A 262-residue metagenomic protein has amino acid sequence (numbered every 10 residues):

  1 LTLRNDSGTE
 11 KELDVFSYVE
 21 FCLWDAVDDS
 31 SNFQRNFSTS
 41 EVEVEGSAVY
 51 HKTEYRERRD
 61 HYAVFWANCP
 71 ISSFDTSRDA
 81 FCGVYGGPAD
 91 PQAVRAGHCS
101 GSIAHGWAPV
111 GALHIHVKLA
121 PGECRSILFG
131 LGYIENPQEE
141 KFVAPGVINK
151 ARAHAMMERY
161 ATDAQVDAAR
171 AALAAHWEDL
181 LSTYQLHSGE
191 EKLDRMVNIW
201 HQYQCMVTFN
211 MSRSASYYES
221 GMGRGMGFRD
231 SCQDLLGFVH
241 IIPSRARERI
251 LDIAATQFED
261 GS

Functional and structural regions predicted by a protein language model:
T2-A96, L113, Q138-T183: Polysaccharide-binding surfaces and accessory modules of carbohydrate-active proteins
N5, L119-P121, G225: Hydrophobic beta-strand core residues of beta-sandwich domains
K11, V117-E135: Short Pro-Gly-centered flexible turn/kink motifs
Y18-E20, Y133-I134, L251-T256: Amphipathic alpha-helical scaffolding segments
E45, S102, D260-S262: Aromatic/His-enriched, Gly/Pro-containing loop or helix-boundary segments that lie immediately adjacent to catalytic
R95-C99, F209: Short, positively charged
G101-A104, H114-L119: Beta-strand-rich interaction surfaces with strong enrichment in secreted/lumenal proteins
G106-P109, E123, E178-S262: Substrate-binding groove/exosite segments of carbohydrate-active enzymes
